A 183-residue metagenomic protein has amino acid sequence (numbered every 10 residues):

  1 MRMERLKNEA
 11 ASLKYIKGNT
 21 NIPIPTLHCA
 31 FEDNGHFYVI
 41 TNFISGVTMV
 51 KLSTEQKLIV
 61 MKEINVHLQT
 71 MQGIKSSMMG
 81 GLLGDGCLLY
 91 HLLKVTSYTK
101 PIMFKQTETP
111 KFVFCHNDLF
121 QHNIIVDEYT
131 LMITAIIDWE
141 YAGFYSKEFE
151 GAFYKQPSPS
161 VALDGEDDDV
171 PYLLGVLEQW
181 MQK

Functional and structural regions predicted by a protein language model:
M1-L83, H91-K94: ATP-binding pocket architecture of kinase catalytic cores
I16-N19, T107, I125-E128: Cytochrome P450
G46, H122, A142: Active-site loop signature of alpha/beta-hydrolase-fold enzymes
I74, E108-V113: Protein kinase catalytic-loop region centered on the HRD/HxD motif
D85-T109: Flexible internal linker/loop segments at domain or repeat junctions
V113-C115, D127-Q182: Active-site Asp-x-Gly
D118, H122-I125: Catalytic-loop signature of eukaryotic-like protein kinases
